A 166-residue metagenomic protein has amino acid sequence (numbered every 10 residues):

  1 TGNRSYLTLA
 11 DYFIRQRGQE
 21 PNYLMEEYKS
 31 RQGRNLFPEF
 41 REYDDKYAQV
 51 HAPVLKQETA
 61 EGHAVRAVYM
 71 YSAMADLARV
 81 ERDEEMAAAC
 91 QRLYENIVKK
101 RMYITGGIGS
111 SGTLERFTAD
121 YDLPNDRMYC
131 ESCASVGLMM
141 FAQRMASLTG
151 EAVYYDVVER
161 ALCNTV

Functional and structural regions predicted by a protein language model:
T1-V166: Glycan-recognition and catalytic cores of secretory/periplasmic carbohydrate-active enzymes
